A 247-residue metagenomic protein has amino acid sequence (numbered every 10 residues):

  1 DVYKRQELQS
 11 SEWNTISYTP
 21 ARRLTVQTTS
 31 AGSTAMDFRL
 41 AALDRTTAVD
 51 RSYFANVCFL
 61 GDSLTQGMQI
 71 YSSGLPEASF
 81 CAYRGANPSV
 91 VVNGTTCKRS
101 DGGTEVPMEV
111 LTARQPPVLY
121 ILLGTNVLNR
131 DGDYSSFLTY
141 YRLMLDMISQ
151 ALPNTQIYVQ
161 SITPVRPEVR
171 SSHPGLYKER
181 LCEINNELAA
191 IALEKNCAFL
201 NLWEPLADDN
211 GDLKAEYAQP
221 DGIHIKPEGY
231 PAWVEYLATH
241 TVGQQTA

Functional and structural regions predicted by a protein language model:
V2-Y3: Short, small-residue-biased leader/transition segments that mark boundaries at the very start of proteins
E12-N56: N-terminal low-complexity, Pro/Thr/Ser-rich intrinsically disordered segments that act as propeptides or flexible
T47-T139: Conserved SGNH/GDSL esterase-like catalytic core that processes O-acyl groups on lipids and polysaccharides
L122, Q160-S161: Alpha/beta-hydrolase-fold catalytic nucleophile elbow
Y141-L145, N185: Generic structural signal for well-ordered alpha-helices, preferentially at hydrophobic/aromatic core positions
L152-Q156: A short helix->loop->beta-strand "cap" motif at the edges of active sites that frequently abuts
V165-A247: Catalytic His-Asp segment of secreted/periplasmic serine-dependent ester chemistry enzymes
